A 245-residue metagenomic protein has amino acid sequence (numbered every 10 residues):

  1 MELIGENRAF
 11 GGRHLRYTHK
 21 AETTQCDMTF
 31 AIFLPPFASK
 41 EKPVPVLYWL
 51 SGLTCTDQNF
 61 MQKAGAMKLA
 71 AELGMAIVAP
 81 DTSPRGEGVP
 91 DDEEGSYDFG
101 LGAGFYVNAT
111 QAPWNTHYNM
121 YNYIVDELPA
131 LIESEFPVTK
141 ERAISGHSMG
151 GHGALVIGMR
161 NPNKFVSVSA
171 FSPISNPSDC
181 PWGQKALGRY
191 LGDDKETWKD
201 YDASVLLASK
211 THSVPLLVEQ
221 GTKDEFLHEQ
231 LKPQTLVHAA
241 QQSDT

Functional and structural regions predicted by a protein language model:
M1-T245: Non-catalytic cap/lid and distal C-terminal segments of serine-dependent acyl enzymes
